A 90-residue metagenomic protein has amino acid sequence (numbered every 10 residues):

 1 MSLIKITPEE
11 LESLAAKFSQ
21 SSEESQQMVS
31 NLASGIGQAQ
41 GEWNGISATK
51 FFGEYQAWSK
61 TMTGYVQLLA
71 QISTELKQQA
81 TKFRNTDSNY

Functional and structural regions predicted by a protein language model:
M1-Y90: Amphipathic alpha-helical hairpins/coiled-coils and adjacent low-complexity
